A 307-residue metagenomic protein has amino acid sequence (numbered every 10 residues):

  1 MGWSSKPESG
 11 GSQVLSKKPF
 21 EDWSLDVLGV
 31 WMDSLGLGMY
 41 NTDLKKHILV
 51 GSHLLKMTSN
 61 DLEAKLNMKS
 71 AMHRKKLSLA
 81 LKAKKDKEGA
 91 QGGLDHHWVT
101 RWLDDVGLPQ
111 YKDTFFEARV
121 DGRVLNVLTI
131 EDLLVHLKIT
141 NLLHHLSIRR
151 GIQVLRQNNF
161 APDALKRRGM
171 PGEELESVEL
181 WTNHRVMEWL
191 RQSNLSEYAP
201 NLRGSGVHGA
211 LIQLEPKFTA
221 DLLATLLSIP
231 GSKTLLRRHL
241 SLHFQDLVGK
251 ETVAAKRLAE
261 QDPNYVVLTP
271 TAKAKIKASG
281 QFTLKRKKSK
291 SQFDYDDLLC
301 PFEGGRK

Functional and structural regions predicted by a protein language model:
M1-S34, S52-D105, R123, E131-H136 (+2 more regions): Long, low-complexity intrinsically disordered regulatory regions enriched in P/S/T/G and acidic residues that serve as
G29-W31, Y40-D43, T100-L103, Q110-T114 (+2 more regions): Short, recurring structural edge motifs at helix starts
L37: Non-catalytic, low-structured ubiquitin/UBL-interacting segments
D43-K46, V50-T58, L62-K65, T114-E117 (+4 more regions): A short amphipathic alpha-helix within small helical-bundle interaction modules
